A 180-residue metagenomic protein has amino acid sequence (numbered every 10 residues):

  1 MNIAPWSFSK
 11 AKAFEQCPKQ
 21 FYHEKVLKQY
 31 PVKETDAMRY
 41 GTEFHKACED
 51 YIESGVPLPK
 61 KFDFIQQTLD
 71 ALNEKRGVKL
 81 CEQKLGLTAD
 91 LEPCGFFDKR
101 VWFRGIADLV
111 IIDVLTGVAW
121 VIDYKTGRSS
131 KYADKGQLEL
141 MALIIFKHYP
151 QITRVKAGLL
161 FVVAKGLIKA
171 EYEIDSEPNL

Functional and structural regions predicted by a protein language model:
I3-P57, E82-Q83: Nuclease catalytic cores
F21-L27, A119-I122, Q137, L160-A170: Short acidic (Asp/Glu) and glycine-rich catalytic loops that position anionic groups and cofactors
Q29-Y30, E34, L91-V101, A170-Y172: Short, polar loop/linker segments at the starts of domains and inter-domain junctions
E34, M38, T116, A142 (+2 more regions): Conserved catalytic core of nucleotide polymerization and phosphodiester-bond processing enzymes
A37, K131-D134, E177: Flexible, glycine- and charge-enriched loops at secondary-structure boundaries
E43, G136-I144: Short amphipathic alpha-helical face segments that pack within enzyme cores and frequently flank/anchor catalytic
K46-K131, G136, P150-G158: Catalytic cores of nuclease domains that cleave nucleic-acid phosphodiester backbones
G86-T88, I145-L180: Substrate-binding beta-hairpin/strand module that engages nucleic acids
